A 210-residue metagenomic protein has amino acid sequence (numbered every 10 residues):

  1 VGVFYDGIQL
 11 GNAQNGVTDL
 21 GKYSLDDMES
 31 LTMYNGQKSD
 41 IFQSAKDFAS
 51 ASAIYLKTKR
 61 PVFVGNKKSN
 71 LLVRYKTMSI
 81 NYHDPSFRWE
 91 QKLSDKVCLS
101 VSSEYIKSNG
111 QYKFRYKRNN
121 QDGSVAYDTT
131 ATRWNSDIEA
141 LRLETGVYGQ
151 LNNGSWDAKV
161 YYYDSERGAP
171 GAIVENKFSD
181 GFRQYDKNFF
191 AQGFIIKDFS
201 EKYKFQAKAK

Functional and structural regions predicted by a protein language model:
V1-K38: Periplasmic plug
L25-L72: A beta-strand signature from Gram-negative outer-membrane beta-barrel systems, especially the internal plug domain
S50-S52, S69-L71, H83-F87, E139-T145 (+2 more regions): Hydrophobic, lipid-facing positions within transmembrane beta-strands of outer-membrane proteins
T58, Q91, G149-L151, I195-F199: Residue-level signature of outer-membrane beta-barrel architecture
P61-N70, K117-D128, R167-K177, D186: Flexible, solvent-exposed coil segments and beta strand-coil junctions, predominantly the extracellular/periplasmic
V73-T77, V101-K107, A158-D164, A207-A209: Transmembrane beta-barrel strands of outer-membrane/channel proteins
S100-E139: Surface-exposed beta-strand-turn/loop segments characteristic of Gram-negative outer-membrane beta-barrels
G110-Y112, T130, W134-E144, N153-F205: Flexible loop and strand-edge segments within Gram-negative outer membrane beta-barrel domains
